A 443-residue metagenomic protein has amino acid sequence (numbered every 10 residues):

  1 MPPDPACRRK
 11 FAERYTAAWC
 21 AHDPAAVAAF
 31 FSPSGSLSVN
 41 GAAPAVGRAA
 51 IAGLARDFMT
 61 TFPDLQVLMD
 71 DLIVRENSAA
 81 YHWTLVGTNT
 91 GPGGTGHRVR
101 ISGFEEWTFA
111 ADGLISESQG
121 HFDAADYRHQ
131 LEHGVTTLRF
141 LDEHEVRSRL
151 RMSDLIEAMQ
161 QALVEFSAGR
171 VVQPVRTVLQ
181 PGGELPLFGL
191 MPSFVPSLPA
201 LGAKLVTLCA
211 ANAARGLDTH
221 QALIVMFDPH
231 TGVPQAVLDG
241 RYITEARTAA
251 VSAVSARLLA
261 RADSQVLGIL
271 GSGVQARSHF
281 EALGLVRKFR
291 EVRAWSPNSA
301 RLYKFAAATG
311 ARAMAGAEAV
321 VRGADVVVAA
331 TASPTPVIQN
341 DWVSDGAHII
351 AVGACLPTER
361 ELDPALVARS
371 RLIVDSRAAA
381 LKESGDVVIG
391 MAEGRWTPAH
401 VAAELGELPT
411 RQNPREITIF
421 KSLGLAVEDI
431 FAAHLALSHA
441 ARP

Functional and structural regions predicted by a protein language model:
M1-P33, G134: Short, low-complexity N-terminal intrinsically disordered segments enriched in polar/charged residues
P2-C7, S38, R56-V135: A beta-strand edge to alpha-helix "cap/lid" segment located at domain peripheries
S34-V46, F58-F62, E143: A short gly/proline-enriched turn/hairpin at secondary-structure junctions
V135-E245, A253, V427-I430, L437: N-terminal ligand-binding/catalytic initiation module
S272-G273: Glycine-rich Rossmann-fold phosphate-binding loop(s) that bind the pyrophosphate of adenine dinucleotide cofactors
V286-A306: NAD(P)-binding Rossmann-fold cofactor-contacting core
A311-A392: Rossmann-like adenosine-cofactor binding region
T358-P443: Adenosine-phosphate binding glycine-rich loop
